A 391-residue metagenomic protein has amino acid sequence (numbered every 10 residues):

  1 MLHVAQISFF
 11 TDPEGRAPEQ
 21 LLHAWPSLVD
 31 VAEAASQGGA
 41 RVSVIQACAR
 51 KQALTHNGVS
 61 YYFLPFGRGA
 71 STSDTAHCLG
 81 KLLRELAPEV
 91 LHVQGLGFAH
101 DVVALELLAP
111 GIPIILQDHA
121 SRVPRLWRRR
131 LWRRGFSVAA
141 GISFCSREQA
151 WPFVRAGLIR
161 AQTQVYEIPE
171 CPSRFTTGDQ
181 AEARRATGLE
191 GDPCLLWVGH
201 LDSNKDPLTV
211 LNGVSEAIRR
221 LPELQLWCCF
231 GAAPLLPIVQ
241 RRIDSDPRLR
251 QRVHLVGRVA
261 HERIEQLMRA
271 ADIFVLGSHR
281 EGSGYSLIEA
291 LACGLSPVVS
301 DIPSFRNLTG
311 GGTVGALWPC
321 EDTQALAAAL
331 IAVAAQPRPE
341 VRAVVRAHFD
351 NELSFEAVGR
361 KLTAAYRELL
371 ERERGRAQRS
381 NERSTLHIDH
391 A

Functional and structural regions predicted by a protein language model:
M1-R50, I112, L386-A391: N-terminal subdomain of nucleotide-sugar transferases
C48, S137-T163, P172-R174: A short, active-site helix/loop in glycosyltransferases that binds the activated sugar's phosphate group
V93-H100: Short His-centered aromatic/hydrophobic patch
V198, Q225-Q240, G257: Glycosyltransferase donor-sugar binding loop
V239-V259: Nucleotide-activated donor-binding/catalytic signature segment of Leloir-type glycosyltransferases, i.e., the conserved
H279: Aromatic "clamp/platform" in nucleotide-sugar-dependent glycosyltransferases that forms part of the donor/acceptor
S296-V299: Short hydrophobic beta-strand element within catalytic cores of glycosyltransferases and related nucleotide-activated
G311, G315-T323, A332-P337: Conserved acidic donor-binding segment of nucleotide-sugar-dependent glycosyltransferases
